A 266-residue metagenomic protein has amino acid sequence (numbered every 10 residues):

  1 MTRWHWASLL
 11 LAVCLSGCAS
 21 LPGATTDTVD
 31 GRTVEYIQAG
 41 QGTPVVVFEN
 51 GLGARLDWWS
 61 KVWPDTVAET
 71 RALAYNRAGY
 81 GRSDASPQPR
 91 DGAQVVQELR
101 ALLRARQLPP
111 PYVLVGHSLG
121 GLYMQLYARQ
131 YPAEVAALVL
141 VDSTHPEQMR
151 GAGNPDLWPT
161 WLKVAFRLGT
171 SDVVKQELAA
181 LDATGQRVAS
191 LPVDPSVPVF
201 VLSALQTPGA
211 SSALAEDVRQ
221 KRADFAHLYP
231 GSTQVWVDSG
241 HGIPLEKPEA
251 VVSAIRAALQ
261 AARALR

Functional and structural regions predicted by a protein language model:
S16-G17: C-terminal motif of bacterial Sec signal peptides marking the signal peptidase cleavage site
S20-T33: N-terminal cap/lid segment of alpha/beta-hydrolase-fold proteins
R32-R82, I255: Conserved HGGG/HGGXW glycine-rich cap/lid loop of the alpha/beta-hydrolase fold
A74-V115: Active-site loop/oxyanion-hole signature of alpha/beta-hydrolase fold enzymes
P110-E147: Conserved hydrolase catalytic core segment
V139-S171, E177, D217-Q220: Flexible "cap/lid" loop of the alpha/beta hydrolase fold
F166-S239: Conserved serine/cysteine hydrolase catalytic core
S232-R266: Catalytic active-site module of serine/aspartate enzymes centered on a nucleophile-bearing elbow/loop
